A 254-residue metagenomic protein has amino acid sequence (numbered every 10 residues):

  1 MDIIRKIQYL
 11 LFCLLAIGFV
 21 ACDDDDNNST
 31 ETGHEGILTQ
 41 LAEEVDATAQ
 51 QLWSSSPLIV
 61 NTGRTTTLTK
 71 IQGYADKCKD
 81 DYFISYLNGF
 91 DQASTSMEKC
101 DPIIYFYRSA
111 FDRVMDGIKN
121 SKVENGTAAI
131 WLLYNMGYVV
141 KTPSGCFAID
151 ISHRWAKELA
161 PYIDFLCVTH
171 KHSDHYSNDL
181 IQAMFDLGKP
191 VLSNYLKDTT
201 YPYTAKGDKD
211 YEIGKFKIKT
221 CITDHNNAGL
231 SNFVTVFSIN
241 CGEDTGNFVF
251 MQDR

Functional and structural regions predicted by a protein language model:
M1-L10: Bacterial N-terminal signal peptides that target proteins for export
I4, D25-N28, E212: Intrinsically disordered, low-complexity regions of eukaryotic proteins
L10-G18: Bacterial N-terminal signal peptides
L11, H175, D253-R254: Intrinsic structural disorder/low-complexity segments
G18-Q40: Bacterial Sec-dependent N-terminal signal peptides
G33-P161, P202-R254: Core dinuclear metal-dependent hydrolase active-site scaffold
I151-L196: Active-site metal-binding motif and surrounding structural segment of the metallo-beta-lactamase
D198-T200: Short gly/pro/ser/thr-enriched loop/turn and capping motifs at secondary-structure boundaries
